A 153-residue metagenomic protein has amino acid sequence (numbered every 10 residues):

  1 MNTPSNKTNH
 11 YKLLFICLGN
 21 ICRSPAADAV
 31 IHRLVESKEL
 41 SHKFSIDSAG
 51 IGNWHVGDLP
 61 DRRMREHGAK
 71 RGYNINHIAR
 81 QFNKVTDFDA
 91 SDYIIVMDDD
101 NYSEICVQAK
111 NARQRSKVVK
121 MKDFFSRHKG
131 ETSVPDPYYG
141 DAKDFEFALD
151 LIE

Functional and structural regions predicted by a protein language model:
N2, Y93, D99-E153: Phosphate-binding/catalytic loops
N2-S91: Conserved active-site segments centered on acidic
R23, V96-M97: Small/polar loops that bind or transfer phosphate-bearing groups
V30, V35, V56, V85 (+4 more regions): Extended aliphatic helical segments
